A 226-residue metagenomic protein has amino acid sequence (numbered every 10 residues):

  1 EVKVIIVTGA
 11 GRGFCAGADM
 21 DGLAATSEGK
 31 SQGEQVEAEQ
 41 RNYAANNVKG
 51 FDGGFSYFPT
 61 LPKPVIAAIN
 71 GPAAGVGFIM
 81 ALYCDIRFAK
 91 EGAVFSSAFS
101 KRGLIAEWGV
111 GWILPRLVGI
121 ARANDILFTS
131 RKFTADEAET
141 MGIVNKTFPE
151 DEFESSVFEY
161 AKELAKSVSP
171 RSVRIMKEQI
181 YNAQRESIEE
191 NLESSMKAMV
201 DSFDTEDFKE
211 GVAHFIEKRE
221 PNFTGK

Functional and structural regions predicted by a protein language model:
E1, M20-N70: An acidic, glycine-rich surface segment that forms the CoA-thioester-binding/catalytic face of crotonase-fold enzymes
R12-A16, A74-G75: Short, active-site-adjacent cap segments at secondary-structure transitions
M20, F51, G111, I120-A123 (+4 more regions): A general structural signal for well-ordered alpha-helical segments in protein cores
G54-T60, A68, A74-F128, M141 (+1 more regions): CoA-thioester-processing core
I86, D125, T129-R131, E137 (+2 more regions): Well-ordered beta-strand positions
F88-A93, V144-E193, E206, N222-K226: C-terminal long alpha-helix characteristic of the crotonase
